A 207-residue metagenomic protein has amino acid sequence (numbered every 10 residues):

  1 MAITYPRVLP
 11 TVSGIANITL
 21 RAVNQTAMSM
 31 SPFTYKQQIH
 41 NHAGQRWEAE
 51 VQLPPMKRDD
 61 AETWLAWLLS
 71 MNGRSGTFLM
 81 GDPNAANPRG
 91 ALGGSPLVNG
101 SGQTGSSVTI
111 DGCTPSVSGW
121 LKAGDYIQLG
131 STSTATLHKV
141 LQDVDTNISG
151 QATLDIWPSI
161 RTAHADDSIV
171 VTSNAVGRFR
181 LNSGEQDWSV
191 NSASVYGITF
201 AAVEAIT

Functional and structural regions predicted by a protein language model:
M1-T207: Extracellular/virion structural assembly segments
